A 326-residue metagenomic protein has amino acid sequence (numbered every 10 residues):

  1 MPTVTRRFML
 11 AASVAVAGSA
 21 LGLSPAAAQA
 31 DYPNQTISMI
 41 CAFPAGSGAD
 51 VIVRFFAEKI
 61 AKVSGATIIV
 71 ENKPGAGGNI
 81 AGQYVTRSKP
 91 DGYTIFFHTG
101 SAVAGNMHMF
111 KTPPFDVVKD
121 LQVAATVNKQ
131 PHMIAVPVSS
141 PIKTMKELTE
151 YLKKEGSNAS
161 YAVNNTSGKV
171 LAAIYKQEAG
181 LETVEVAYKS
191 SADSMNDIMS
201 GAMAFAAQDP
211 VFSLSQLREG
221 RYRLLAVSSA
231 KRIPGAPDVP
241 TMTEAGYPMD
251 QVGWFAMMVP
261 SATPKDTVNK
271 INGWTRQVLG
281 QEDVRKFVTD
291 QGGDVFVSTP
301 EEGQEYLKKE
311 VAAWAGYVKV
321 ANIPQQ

Functional and structural regions predicted by a protein language model:
R6-L10: N-terminal export leaders
A17-A26: C-terminal segment of classical bacterial N-terminal signal peptides
A28-K119, S157-N158, S167-G168, G180-A204 (+3 more regions): N-terminal (or domain-start) structured segment
N34-T36, Q177-E178, K265-Q326: An extracytoplasmic/periplasmic, membrane-proximal ligand-sensing/linker region
R87-Y93, H108-D193, M242, W254-F287: Hinge/capping helix and adjacent helix->loop/strand transition within the periplasmic-binding protein
G92-H98, Y161-A162, A204-Q208, R223-A226 (+1 more regions): Paired acidic/hydrophobic, glycine-rich loop segments that form the ligand-binding mouth/hinge of periplasmic-binding
S101-T112, K169, A173-E178, F205-P237: A ligand-binding cleft/hinge motif common to bilobed small-molecule-binding domains
K129, S213-G280, K309-A312, Q326: C-terminal lobe and pocket-closing loops of periplasmic/extracytoplasmic Venus-flytrap solute-binding proteins
